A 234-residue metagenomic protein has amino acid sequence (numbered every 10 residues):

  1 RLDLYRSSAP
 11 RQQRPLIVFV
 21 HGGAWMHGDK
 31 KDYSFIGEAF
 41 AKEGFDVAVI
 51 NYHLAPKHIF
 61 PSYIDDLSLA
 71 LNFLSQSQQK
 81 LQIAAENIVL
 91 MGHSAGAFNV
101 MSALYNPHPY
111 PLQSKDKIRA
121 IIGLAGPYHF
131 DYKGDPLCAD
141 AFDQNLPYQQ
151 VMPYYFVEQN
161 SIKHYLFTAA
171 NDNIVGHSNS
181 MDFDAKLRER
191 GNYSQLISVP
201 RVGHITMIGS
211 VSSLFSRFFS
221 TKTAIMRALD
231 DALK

Functional and structural regions predicted by a protein language model:
Q13-G22: Short beta-strand element of the alpha/beta-hydrolase
K31-A48: Short amphipathic alpha-helix adjacent to the substrate-entry channel of hydrolases
H58-Q79: Alpha/beta-hydrolase active-site loop
N72-P136: Primarily recognizes the serine-hydrolase "nucleophile elbow" in alpha/beta-hydrolase and SGNH/GDSL folds
G123-F156: Mobile cap/lid helix-loop segments that gate and shape the active-site cleft of serine hydrolases
N160, L166-T168, D172: Short beta-strand/loop motif that positions the catalytic acidic residue of the alpha/beta-hydrolase fold
N173-N179: Conserved alpha/beta-hydrolase "acid-adjacent" motif
E189-K234: C-terminal catalytic histidine-bearing segment of alpha/beta-hydrolase fold enzymes
